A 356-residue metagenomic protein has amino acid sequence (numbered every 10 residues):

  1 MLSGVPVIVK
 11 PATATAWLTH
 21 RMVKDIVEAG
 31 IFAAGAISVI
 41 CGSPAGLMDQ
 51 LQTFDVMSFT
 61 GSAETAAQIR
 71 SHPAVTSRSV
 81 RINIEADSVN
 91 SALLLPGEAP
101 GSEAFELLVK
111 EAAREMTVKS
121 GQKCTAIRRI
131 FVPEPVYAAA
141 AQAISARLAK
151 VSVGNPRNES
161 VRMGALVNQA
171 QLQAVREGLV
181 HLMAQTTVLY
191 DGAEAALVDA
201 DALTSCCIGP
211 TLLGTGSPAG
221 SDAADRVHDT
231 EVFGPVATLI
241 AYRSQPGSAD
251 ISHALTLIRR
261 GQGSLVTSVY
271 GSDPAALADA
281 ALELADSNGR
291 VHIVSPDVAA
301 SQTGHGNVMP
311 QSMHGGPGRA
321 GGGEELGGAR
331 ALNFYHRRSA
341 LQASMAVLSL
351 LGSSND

Functional and structural regions predicted by a protein language model:
M1-V23: Substrate-binding/gating loop at the entrance of the active-site cleft, primarily in PLP-dependent aminotransferase-like
P6, R21, D25-G30, G35-A36 (+5 more regions): ALDH superfamily catalytic-core signature
P6-T13, I130-F131, I293-S295: Short internal beta-strands
P11, I31-A34, T53-V56, A146 (+2 more regions): Conserved C-terminal structural/oligomerization subdomain of aldehyde/semialdehyde dehydrogenase
I37-S58: A structured beta-alpha segment of the ubiquitous adenosine-cofactor-binding alpha/beta core
C41, I84-E85, N158, V291-A300: A generic structural motif
C41-G46, T65, A195-A196, P274-A276: Short acidic loop-to-helix transition motifs that present clustered carboxylates
D49-Q50, V175, V232: Structural alpha-helical scaffold elements that stabilize or flank donor/cofactor-binding regions in carbohydrate
